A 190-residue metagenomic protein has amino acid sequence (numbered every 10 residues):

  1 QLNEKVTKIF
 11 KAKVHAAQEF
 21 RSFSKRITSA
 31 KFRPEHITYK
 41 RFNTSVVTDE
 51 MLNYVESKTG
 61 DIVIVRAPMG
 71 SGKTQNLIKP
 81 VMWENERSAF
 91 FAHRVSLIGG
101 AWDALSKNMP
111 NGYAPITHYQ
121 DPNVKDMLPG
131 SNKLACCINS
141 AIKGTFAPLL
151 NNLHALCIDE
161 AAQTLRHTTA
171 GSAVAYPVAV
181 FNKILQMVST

Functional and structural regions predicted by a protein language model:
Q1-K11, F91-A92: Modules that initiate DNA replication and primer synthesis
V6-H36: Charged, amphipathic alpha-helical linker segments immediately N-terminal to NTP-binding catalytic cores
T38-T59: Pre-Walker A adenine-sensing motif
T59-K79: Walker A/P-loop
G60-I64, R87-A89, N132-K133, A155: Residue-level preference for the first positions of well-ordered beta-strands
N76, E84-P110: Conserved Walker A/P-loop ATP-binding site and its immediately adjacent core in helicase/helicase-like ATPase domains
S106-L150: Inter-Walker segment of RecA-like/P-loop motor cores
L149-S189: SF2 helicase catalytic motif II
